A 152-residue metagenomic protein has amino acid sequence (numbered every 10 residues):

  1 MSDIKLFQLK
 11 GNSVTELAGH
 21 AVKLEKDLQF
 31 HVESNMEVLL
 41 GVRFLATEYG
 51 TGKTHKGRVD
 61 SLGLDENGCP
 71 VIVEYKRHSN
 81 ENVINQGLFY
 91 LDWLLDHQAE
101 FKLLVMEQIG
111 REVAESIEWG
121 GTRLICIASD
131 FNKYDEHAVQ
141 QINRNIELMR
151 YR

Functional and structural regions predicted by a protein language model:
M1-R152: Charged, terminal alpha-helix-loop-beta segments that serve as non-catalytic nucleic-acid engagement and/or assembly
